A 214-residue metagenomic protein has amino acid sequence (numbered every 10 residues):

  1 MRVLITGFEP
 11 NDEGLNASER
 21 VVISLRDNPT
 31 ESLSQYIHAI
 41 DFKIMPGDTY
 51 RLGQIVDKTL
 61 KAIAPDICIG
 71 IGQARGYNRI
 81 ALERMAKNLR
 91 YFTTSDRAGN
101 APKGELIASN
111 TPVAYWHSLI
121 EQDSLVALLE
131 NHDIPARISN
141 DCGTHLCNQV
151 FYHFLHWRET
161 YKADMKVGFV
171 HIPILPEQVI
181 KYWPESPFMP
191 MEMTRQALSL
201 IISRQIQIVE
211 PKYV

Functional and structural regions predicted by a protein language model:
M1-C142, H156-K162, S186-A197, I202-V214: N-terminal catalytic or cofactor-binding beta/alpha core of small enzyme domains
L52-Q54, N148-Q149, V179: Short, solvent-exposed polar/charged micro-motifs at secondary-structure junctions
A81, V150-F151, K181: A short secondary-structure junction signal
G143-A163, G168-I174: Active-site oxyanion/phosphate-handling segment shared across diverse enzymes
L175-K181: Short active-site-adjacent structural elements
